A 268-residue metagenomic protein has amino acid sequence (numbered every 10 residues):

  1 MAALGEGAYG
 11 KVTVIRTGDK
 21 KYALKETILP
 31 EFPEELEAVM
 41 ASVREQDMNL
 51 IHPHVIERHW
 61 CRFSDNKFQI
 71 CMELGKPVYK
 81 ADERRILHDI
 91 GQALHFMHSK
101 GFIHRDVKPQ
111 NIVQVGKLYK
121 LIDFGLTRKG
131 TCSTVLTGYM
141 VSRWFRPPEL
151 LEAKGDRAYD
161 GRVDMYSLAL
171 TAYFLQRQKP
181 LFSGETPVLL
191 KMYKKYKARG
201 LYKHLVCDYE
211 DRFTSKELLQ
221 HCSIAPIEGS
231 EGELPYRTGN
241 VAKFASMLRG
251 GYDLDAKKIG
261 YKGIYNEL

Functional and structural regions predicted by a protein language model:
E57-N66: Short beta-strand micro-motifs within the conserved protein kinase catalytic domain, predominantly in the N-lobe
D65-V78: Conserved short submotifs of the Hanks-type protein kinase catalytic core that shape the nucleotide-binding pocket
I86-L87: Activation segment signature within eukaryotic-like protein kinase domains
H98-Q114: Catalytic-loop of the protein kinase fold
V115-R143: Activation segment/activation loop of eukaryotic-type protein kinase catalytic domains
E149-R162: Conserved end of the kinase activation segment
K179-E210: C-terminal lobe of the eukaryotic/viral protein kinase catalytic domain
F213-D253: Regulatory extensions flanking the kinase catalytic core
